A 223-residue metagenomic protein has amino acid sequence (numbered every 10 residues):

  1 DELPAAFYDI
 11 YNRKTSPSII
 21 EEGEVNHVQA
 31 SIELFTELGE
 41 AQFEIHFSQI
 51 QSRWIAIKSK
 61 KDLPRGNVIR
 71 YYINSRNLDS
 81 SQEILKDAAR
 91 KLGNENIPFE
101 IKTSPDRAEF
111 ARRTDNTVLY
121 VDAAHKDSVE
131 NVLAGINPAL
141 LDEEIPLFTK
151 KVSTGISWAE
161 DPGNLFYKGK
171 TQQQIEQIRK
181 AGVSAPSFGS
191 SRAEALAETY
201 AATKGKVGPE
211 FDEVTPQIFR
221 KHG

Functional and structural regions predicted by a protein language model:
D1-G223: Structured alpha/beta or helical-core interaction and ligand-binding surfaces enriched in interleaved
